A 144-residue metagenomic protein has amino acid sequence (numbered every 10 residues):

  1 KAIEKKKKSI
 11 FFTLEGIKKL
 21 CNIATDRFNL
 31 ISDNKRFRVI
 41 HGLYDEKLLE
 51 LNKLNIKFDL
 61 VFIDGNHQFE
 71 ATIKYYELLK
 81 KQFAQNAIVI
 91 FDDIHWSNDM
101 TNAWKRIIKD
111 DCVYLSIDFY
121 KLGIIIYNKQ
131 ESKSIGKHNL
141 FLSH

Functional and structural regions predicted by a protein language model:
K1-H144: S-adenosylmethionine/decaboxylated-SAM
